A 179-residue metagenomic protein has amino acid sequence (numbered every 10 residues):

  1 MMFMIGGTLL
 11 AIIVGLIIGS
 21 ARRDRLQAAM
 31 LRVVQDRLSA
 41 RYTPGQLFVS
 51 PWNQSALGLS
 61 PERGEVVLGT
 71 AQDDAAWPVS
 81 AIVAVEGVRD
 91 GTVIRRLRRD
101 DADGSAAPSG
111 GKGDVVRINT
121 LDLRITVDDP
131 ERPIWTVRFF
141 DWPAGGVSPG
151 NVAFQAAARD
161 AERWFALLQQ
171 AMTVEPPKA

Functional and structural regions predicted by a protein language model:
M2-V67, A71-Q72: Anionic N-terminal interaction surfaces
S60, V83-E86: A generic structural motif
E65, D73-A76, P130-V137: Short, surface-exposed beta-strand/loop "edge" segments at domain boundaries and coil↔beta transitions
Q72-A84: Short coil-to-beta-strand transition motifs
V85-A179: Acidic, Ser/Thr- and proline-rich intrinsically disordered linker/docking segments of eukaryotic scaffolds
